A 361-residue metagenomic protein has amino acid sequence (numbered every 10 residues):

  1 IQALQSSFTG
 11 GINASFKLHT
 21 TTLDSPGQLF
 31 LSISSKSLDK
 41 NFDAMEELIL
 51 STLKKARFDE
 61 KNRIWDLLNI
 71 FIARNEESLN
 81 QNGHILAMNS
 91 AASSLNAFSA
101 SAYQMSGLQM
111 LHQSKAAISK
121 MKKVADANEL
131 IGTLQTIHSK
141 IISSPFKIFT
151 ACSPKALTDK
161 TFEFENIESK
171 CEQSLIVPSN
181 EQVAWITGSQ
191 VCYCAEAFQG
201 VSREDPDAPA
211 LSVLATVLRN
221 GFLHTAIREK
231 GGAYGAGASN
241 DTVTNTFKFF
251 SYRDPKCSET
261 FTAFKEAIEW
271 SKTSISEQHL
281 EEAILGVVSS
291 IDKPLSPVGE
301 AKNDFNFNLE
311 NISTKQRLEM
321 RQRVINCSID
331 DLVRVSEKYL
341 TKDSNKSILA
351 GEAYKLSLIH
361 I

Functional and structural regions predicted by a protein language model:
I1-K55, K61-V124, S143-C152, C194-A210 (+2 more regions): M16 family metallopeptidases and their MPP-like homologs
V124-N128, Q135-I137: Aromatic-residue-lined binding/catalytic grooves and analogous aromatic/hydrophobic interfacial grooves in multimeric
S153-I186, A197, R203, T216: Extended beta-strand-rich architecture
Q182-V191, K293: Short, low-order "capping/linker" segments at domain edges
I359-I361: Conserved small/polar residues in nucleotide/adenosyl-binding loops
